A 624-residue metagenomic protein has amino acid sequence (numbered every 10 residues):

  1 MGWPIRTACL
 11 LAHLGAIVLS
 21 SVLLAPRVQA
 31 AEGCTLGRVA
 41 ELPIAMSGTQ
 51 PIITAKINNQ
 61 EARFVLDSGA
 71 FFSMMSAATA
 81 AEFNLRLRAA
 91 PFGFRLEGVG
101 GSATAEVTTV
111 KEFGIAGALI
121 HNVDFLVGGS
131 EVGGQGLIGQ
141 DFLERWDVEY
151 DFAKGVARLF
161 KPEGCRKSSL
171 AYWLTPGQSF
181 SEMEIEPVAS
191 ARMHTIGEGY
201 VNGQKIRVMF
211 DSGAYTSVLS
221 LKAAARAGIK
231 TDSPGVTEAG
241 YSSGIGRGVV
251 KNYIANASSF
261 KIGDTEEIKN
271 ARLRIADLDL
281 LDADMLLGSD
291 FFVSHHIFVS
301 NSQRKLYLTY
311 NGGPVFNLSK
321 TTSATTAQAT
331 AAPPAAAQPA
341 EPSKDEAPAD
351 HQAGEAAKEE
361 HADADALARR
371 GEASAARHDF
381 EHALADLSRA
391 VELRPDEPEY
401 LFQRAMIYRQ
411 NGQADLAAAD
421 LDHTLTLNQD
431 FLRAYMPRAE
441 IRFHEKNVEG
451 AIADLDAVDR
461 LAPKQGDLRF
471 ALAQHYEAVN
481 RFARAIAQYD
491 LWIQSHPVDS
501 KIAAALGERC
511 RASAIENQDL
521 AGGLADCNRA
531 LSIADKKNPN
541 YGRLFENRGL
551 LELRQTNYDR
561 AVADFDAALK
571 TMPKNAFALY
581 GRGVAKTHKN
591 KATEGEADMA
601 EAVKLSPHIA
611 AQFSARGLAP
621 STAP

Functional and structural regions predicted by a protein language model:
V28-A385, R389-E392, E399, Q403 (+3 more regions): Pepsin/retropepsin-fold aspartyl endopeptidases
D363, E397, F431, Q465 (+5 more regions): Residue-level recognition of tetratricopeptide repeat
A366, Y400, A434, L468 (+5 more regions): TPR alpha-solenoid repeat register
E372, M406, E440, Q474 (+3 more regions): Residue-level recognition of tetratricopeptide repeat
A376, Q410-N411, H444-E445, A478-V479 (+3 more regions): Register position in tetratricopeptide repeats
